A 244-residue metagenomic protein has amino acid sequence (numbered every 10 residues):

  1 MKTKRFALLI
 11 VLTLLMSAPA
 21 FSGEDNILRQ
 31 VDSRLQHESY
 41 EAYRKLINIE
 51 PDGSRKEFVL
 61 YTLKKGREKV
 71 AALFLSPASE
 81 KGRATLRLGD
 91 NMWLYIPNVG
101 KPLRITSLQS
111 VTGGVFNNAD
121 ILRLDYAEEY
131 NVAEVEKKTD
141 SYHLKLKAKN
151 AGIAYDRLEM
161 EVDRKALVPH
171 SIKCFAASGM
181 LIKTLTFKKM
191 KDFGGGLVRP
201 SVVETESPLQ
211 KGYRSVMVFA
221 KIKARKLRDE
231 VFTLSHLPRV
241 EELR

Functional and structural regions predicted by a protein language model:
M1-I10: Bacterial N-terminal signal peptides that target proteins for export
L9-S17: Bacterial N-terminal signal peptides
A18-S22: Sec/Tat signal peptide C-region and signal peptidase I cleavage site
G23-S39, K45-I47, S54, S79-D156 (+3 more regions): Flexible, processing/modification-adjacent segments and terminal tails in exported/periplasmic/extracellular proteins
R44-S79, L167: N-terminal, post-signal-peptide region of Sec/Tat-exported proteins
Y61-T62, R83-R87, L158-M160, M217: Broad, structure-driven detector of short, well-ordered beta-strand segments within folded domains
L63-R67, L88-G89, S107-T112, K188-K191 (+1 more regions): A short, sequence-level motif marking secondary-structure junctions
R123, T139-L234: Gly/Pro-enriched, hydrophobic low-complexity segments that function as extracytoplasmic propeptides/linkers
